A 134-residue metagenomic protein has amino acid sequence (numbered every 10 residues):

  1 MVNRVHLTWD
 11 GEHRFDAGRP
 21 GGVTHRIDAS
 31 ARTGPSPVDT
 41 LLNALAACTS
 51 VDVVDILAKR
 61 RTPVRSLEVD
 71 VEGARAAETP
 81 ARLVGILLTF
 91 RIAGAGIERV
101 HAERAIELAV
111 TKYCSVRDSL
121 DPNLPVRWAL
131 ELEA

Functional and structural regions predicted by a protein language model:
M1-A44, V53-A134: Extended beta-strand/beta-hairpin segments
